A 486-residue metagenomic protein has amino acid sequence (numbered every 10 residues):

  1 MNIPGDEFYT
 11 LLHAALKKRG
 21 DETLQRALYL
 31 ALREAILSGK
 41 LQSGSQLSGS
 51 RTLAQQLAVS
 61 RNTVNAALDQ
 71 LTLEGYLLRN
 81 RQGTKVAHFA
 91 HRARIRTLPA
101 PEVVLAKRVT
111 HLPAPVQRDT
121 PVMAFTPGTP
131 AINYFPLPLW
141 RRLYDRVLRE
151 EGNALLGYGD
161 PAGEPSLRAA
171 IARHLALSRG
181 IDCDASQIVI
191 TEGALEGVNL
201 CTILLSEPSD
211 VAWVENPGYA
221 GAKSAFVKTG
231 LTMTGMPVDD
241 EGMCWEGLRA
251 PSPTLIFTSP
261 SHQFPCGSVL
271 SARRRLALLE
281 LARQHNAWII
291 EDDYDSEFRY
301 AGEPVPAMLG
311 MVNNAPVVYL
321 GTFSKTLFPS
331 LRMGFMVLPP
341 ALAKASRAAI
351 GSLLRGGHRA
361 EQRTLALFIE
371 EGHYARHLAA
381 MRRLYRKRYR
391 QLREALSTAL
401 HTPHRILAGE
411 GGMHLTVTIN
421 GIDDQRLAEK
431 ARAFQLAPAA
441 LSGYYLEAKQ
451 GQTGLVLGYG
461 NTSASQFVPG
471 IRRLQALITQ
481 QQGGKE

Functional and structural regions predicted by a protein language model:
M1-V147, E151, A341-L342, R347 (+13 more regions): N-terminal basic, amphipathic alpha-helical segments
P130, P260-F264, K325: Short glycine-rich anion-binding loops that position phosphate/pyrophosphate groups of nucleotides and phosphorylated
Y144, R149, A154-H285, E297-F298 (+5 more regions): Conserved core of the PLP fold type I
I171, F335, R363-E371: Helix-loop "lid/cap" segments that line or gate small-molecule binding pockets
P217-A220, S442-L446: Short, polar loop motifs at secondary-structure junctions
V312-A345: Active-site PLP attachment segment
